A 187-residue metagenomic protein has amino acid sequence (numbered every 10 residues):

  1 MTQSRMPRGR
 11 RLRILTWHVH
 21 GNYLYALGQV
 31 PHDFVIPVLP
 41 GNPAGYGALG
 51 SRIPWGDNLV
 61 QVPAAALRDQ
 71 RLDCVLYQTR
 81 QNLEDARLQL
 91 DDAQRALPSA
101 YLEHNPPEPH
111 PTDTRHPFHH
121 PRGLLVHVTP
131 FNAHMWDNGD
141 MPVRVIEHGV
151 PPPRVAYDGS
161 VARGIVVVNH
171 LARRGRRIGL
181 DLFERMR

Functional and structural regions predicted by a protein language model:
M1-R8, A66, P152-G159: Short boundary motifs at domain starts and secondary-structure transition points
Q3-H20, V166: Nucleotide-activated donor-dependent transferases that construct or modify glycoconjugates
R13, D33, L124, P142-R144: Conserved beta-strand segments of alpha/beta enzyme cores
T16, H20-Y23, G28, H32-R122 (+1 more regions): Extended catalytic core of nucleotide-activated donor transferases of GT-like folds
V75, L125, G164: Receiver (REC) domain switch-region micro-motif
L88-P98, M141-P153: P-loop/Walker A phosphate-binding loop and immediately adjacent motor/lid segment at beta-alpha junctions
M135-G139, G149-R187: Conserved catalytic-core segment of nucleotide-activated headgroup transferases in glycan assembly
